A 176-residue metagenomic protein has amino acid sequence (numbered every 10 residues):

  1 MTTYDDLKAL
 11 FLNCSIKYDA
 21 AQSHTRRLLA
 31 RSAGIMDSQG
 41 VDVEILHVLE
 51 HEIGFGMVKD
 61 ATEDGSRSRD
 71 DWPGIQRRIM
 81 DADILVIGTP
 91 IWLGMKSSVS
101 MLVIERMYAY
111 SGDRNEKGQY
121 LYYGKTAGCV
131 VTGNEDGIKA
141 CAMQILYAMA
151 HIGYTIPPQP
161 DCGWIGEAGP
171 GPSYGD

Functional and structural regions predicted by a protein language model:
M1-K117: N-terminal beta1-alpha1-beta2 submodule of the flavodoxin-like/Rossmannoid cofactor-binding fold
M1-T3, T155-D176: C-terminal and late-domain segments of enzyme folds
Y18-Q22, V131, D176: Active-site oxyanion-binding pockets that recognize sulfate/phosphate
I35, T62, E105-R106, G112 (+4 more regions): Alpha-helix boundary/capping detector
M57, W92-L93, D136, S173-D176: A general structural signal for short secondary-structure boundary/capping elements
D71-A82, Q119-Y122, Q144-G153, P170-G175: Short, surface-exposed, charge-dense and proline/glycine-enriched linear segments
E116-G166: Short, glycine-/small-residue-rich phosphate/pyrophosphate-handling segment
